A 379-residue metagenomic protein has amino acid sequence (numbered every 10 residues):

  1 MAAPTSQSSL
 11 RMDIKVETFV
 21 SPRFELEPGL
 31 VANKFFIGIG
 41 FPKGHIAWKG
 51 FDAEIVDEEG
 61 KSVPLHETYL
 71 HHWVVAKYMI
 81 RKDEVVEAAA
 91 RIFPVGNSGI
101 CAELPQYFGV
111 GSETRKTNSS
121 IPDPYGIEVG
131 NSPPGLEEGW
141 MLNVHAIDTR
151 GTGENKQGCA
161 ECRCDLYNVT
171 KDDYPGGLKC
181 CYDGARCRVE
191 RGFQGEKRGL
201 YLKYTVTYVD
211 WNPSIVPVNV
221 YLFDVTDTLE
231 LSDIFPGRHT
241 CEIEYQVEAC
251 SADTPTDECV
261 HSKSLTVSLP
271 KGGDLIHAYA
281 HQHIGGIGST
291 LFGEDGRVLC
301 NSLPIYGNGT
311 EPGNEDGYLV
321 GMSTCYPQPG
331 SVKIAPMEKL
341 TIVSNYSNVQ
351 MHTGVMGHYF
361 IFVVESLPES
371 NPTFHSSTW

Functional and structural regions predicted by a protein language model:
M1-W379: Beta-strand-centric surfaces of beta-sandwich/beta-rich domains
